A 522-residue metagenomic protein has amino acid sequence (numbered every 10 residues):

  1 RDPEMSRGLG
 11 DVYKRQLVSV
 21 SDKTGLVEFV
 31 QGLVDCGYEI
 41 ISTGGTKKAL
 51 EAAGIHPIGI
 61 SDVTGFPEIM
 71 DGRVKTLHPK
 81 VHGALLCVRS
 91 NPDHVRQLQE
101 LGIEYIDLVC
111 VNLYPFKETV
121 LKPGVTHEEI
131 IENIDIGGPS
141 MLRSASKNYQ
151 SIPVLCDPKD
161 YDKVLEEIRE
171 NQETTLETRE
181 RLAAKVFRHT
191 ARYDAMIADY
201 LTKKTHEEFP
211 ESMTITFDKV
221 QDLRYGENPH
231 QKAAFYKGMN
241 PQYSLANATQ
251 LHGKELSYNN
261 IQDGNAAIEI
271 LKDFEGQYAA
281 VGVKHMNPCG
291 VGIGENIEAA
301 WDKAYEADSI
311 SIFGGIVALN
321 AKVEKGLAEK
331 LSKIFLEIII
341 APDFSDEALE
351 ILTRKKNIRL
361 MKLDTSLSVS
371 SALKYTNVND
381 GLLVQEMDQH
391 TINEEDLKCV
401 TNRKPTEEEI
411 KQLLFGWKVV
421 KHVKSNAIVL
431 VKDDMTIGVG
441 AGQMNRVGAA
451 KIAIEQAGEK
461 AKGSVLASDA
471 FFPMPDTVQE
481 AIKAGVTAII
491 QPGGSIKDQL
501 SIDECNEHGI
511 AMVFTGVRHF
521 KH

Functional and structural regions predicted by a protein language model:
R1-Y13: Single conserved hydrophobic/aromatic residue that forms the stacking wall/gate of nucleotide- or nucleobase-binding
R15-G59, S144, Q150, C156: N-terminal phosphate-binding or glycine-rich loops at protein starts, especially the Walker A/P-loop of NTPases
R15-V18, Y193-A195, L201-H522: ATP-dependent carboxylate/acyl-activation modules
G45-P115: Glycine-rich nucleotide/cofactor/substrate-binding loop typically near the N-terminus or early in the first domain
T46-A49, T64-M70, F116-E118, S140-R143 (+6 more regions): Short gly/pro/ser/thr-enriched loop/turn and capping motifs at secondary-structure boundaries
R89-P139, R143-A145, K398-E407: Active-site/ligand-binding-proximal alpha/beta "capping" segment
L113, K117-V120, I134-I136, L142-I168 (+1 more regions): N-terminal glycine-/lysine-enriched basic segments
P158-K159, K163-S212, I334: Non-catalytic interaction/clamp surfaces of large macromolecular machines
